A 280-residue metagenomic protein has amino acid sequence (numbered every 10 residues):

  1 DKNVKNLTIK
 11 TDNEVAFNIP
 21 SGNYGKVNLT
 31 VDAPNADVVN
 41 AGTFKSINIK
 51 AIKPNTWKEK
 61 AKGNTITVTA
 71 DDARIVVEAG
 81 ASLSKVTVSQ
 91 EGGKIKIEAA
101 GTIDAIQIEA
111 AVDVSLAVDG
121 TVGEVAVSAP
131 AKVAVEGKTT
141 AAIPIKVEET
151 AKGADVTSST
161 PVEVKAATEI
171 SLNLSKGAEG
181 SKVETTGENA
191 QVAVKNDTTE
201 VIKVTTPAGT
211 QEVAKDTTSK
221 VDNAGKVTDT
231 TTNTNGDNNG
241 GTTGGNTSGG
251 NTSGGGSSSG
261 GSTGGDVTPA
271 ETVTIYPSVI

Functional and structural regions predicted by a protein language model:
D1-T186, A190-P207, Q211-D216: Short, T/G/N/S-enriched strand-turn elements that build extracellular solenoid repeat scaffolds
S159-K165, E179-V279: Ser/Thr/Gly/Pro-rich low-complexity, disordered linker/stalk segments of secreted and cell-surface proteins
